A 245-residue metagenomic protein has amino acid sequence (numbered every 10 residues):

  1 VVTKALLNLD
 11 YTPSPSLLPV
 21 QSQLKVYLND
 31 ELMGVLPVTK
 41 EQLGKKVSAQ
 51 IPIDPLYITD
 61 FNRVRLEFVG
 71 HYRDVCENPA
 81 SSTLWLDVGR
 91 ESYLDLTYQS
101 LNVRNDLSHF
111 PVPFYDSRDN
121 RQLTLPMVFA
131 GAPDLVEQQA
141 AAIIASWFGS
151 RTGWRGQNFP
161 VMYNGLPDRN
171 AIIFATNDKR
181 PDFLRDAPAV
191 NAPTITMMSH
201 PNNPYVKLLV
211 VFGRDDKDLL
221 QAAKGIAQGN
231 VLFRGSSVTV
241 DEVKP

Functional and structural regions predicted by a protein language model:
V1-P245: Solvent-exposed alpha-helical segments and adjacent loops that form catalytic or protein-interaction surfaces
